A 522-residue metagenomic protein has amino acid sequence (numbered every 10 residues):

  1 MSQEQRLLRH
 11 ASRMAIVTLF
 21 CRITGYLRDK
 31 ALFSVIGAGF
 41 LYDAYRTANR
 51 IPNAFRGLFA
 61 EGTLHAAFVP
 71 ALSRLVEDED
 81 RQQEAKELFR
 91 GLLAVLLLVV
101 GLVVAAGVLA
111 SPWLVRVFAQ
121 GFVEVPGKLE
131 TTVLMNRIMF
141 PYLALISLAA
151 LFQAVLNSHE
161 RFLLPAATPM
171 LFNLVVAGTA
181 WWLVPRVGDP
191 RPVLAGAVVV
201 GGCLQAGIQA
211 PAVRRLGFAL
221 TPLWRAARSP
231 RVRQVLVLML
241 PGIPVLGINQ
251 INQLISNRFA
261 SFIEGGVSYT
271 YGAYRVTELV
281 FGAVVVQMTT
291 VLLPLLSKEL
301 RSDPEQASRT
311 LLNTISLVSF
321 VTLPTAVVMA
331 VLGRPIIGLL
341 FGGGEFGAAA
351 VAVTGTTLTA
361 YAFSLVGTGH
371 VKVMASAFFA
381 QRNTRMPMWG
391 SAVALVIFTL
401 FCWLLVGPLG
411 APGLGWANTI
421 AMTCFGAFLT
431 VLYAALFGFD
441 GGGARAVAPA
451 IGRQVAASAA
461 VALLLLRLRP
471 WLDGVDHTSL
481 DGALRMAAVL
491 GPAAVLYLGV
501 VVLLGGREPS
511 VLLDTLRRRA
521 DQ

Functional and structural regions predicted by a protein language model:
M1-Q522: Membrane-embedded alpha-helical bundles of multi-pass transporters/translocases, especially carrier/permease families
